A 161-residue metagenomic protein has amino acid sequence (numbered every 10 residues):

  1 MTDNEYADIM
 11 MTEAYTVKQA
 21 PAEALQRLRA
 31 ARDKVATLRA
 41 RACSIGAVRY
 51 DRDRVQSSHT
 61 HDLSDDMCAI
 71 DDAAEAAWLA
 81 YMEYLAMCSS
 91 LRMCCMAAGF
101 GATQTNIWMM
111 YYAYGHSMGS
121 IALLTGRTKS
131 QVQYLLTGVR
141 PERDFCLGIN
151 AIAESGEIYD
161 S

Functional and structural regions predicted by a protein language model:
M1-A98, G138, G148-S161: N-terminal interaction/assembly modules
V55, T103, S130-V132: Intrinsically disordered, low-complexity regions enriched in polar/acidic and amide residues
C94, Y114, E142: Mid-sequence acidic-hydrophobic segments that form the walls of catalytic/ligand-binding cavities or oligomerization
G99-Y114: Short amphipathic alpha helix immediately N-terminal
S120-L123: Short alpha-helical "recognition helix" segments of helix-turn-helix
T125-A151: DNA-recognition helix of helix-turn-helix
